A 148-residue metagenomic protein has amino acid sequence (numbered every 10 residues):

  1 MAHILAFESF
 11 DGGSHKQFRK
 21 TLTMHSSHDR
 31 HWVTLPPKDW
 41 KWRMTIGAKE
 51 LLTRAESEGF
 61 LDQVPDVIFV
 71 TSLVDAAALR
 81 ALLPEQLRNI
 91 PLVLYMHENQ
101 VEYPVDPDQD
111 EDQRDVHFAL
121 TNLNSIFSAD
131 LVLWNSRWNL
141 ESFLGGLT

Functional and structural regions predicted by a protein language model:
M1-A55, F60-P65: N-terminal subdomain of nucleotide-sugar transferases
L5, E56-L82, Y95, L131-W134: Short N-terminal targeting/anchoring amphipathic segment
G13-H15, W40-K41, A76-L79, V101-P104 (+1 more regions): Short catalytic/ligand-binding loop motif for oxyanion handling, primarily in non-cytosolic enzymes, centered on
S26, P65, N89-I90, S128-D130: Short, well-ordered alpha-helix to beta-strand connector turns
I68-N89, V101-Y103, F118-T121: An aromatic- and histidine-rich active-site surface loop
P107-Q113: Short glycine-enriched, charge-decorated loop/helix-capping segments at active-site entrances that position
Q113-V132: Membrane-proximal helix-turn-helix segments that form the acceptor-binding/catalytic region of lipid-linked
A129-T148: A short, active-site helix/loop in glycosyltransferases that binds the activated sugar's phosphate group
